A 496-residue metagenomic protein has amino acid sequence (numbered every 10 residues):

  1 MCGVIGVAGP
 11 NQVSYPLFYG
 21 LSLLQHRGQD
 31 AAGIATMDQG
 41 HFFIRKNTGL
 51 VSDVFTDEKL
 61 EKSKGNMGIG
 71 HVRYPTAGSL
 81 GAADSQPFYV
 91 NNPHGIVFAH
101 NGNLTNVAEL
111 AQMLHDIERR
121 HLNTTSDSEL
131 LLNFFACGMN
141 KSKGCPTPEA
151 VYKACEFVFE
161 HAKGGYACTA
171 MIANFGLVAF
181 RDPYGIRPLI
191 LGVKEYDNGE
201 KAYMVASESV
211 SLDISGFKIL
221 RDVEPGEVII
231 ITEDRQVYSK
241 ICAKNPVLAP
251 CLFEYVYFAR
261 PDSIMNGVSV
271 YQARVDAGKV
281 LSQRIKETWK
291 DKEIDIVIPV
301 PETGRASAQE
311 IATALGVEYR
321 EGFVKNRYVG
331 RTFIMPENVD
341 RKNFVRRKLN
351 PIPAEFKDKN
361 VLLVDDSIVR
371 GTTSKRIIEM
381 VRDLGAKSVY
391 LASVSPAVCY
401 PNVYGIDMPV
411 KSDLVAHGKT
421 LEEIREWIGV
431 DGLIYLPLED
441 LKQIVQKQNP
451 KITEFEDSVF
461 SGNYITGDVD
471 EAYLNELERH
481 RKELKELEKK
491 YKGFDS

Functional and structural regions predicted by a protein language model:
M1-P225, I230-D295, V300, S388 (+1 more regions): Conserved short alpha-helical segments that host acidic/polar catalytic motifs at enzyme active sites
M37-G40, A173-G176, I294-A306, R327-V329 (+3 more regions): A glycine-rich phosphate-binding loop feature that marks nucleotide/adenosyl-phosphate handling sites
F134-E149, Q309-R331: Amphipathic alpha-helical
F159, N174-G176, R181, K201-A202 (+4 more regions): PRPP-dependent phosphoribosyltransferase catalytic core
K201-E208, V247-L248, T332-R346, L391: Flexible glycine/proline-rich, aromatic-decorated loop/lid segments
V297-V300, G304-I311, L315, Y319 (+1 more regions): Extended, hydrophobic alpha-helical segments in both membrane/secreted and soluble proteins
T313-V361, T372, C399-G405, P409: Short, glycine/charge-rich flexible loops or terminal/linker lids adjacent to PRPP-binding catalytic cores
N350-V364, I368, D468-Y473, F494: Mobile, glycine- and charge-enriched loop segments and immediately flanking short secondary-structure elements within
